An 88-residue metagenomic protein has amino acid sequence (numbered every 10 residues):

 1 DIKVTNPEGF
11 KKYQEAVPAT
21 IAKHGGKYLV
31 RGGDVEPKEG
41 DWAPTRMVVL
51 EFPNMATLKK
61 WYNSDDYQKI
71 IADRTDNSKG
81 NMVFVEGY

Functional and structural regions predicted by a protein language model:
D1-R46, E51-N63, E86-Y88: Short S/T/G/P-rich N-terminal loop/turn motif that feeds into the first structured element of a domain
M55-V83: C-terminal structural segments of small proteins and small subunits
